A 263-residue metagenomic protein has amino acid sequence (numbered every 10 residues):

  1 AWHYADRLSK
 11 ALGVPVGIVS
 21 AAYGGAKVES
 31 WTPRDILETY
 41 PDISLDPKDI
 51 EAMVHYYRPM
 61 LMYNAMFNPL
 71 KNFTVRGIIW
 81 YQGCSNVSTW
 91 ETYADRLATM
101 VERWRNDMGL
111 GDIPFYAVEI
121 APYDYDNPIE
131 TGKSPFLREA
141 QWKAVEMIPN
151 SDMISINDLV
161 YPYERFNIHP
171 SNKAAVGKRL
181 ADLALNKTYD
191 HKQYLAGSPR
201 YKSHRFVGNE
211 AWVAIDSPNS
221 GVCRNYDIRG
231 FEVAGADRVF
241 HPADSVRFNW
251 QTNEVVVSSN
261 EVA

Functional and structural regions predicted by a protein language model:
A1-A263: Cell-envelope and extracellular/periplasmic
